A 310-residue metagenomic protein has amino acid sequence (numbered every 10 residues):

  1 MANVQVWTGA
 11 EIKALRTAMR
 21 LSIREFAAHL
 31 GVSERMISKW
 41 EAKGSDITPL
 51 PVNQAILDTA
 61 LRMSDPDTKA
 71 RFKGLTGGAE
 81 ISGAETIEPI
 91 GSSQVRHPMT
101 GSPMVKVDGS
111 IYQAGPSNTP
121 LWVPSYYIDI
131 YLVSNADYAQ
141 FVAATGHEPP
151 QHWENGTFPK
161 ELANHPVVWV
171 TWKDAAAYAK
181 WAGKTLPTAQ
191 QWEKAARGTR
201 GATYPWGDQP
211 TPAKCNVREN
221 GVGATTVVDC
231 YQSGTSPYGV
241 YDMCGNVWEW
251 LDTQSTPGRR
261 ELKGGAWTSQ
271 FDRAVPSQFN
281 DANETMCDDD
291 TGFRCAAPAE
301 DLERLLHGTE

Functional and structural regions predicted by a protein language model:
M1-M19, A55-D58: A short, Lys/Arg-rich alpha-helix, primarily the initiator
I12, F26-A27, I37-W40: Conserved hydrophobic/aromatic packing and binding residues within compact polymer-binding modules
G31-P49: Recognition helix of helix-turn-helix/homeodomain-like DNA-binding domains that insert into the DNA major groove
P49-A70: DNA major-groove recognition helix of helix-turn-helix/homeodomain DNA-binding modules
T68-S93: Short, charged recognition helix plus adjacent turn of helix-turn-helix-like nucleic-acid-binding domains
V95-H152, W169-K173, A195, G245 (+1 more regions): A short glycine-rich, aromatic-capped structural motif
V105-V107, Q113, E148, E154-D289 (+1 more regions): Functional-site microenvironments in short loops/helix caps that host divalent-cation chemistry
D289-L305: Short, structured beta-strand segments at or near domain termini in extracellular proteins/domains
